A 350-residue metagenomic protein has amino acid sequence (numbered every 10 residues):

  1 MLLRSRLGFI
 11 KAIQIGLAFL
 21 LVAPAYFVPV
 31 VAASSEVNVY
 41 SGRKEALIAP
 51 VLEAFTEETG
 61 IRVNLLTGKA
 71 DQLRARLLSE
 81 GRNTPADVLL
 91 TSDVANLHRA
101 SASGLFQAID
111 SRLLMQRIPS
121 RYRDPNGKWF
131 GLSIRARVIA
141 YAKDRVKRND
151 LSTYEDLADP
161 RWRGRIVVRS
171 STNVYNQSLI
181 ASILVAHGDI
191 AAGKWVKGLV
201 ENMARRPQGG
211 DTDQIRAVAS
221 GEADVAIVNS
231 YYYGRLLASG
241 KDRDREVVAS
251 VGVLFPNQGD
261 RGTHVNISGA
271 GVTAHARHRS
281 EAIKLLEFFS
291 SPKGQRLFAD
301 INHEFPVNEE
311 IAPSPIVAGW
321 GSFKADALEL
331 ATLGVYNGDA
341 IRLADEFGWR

Functional and structural regions predicted by a protein language model:
A33-H98, R350: Early extracytoplasmic/lumenal segment of secretory-pathway proteins
Y40-R43, P125-N126, Y141-K143, N149 (+3 more regions): Short beta-strand->loop
T84-L89, Q107-I139, E155, R165-V168: A structural signal for short loop-to-beta-strand junctions that line the ligand-binding cleft of periplasmic/secreted
Q107-M115, W129-F130, E155, D242-H264 (+1 more regions): Short beta-strand->loop
V138-R145, V265-H278, L297: A bilobed periplasmic-binding-protein/Venus flytrap-type ligand-binding module shared by bacterial periplasmic
G164-S171, F288-I311: Periplasmic-binding protein-like
S171, Y175, S182, H187-P256: Ligand-binding pocket segment of bilobal, Venus flytrap-like solute-binding proteins
H303-R350: An extracytoplasmic/periplasmic, membrane-proximal ligand-sensing/linker region
